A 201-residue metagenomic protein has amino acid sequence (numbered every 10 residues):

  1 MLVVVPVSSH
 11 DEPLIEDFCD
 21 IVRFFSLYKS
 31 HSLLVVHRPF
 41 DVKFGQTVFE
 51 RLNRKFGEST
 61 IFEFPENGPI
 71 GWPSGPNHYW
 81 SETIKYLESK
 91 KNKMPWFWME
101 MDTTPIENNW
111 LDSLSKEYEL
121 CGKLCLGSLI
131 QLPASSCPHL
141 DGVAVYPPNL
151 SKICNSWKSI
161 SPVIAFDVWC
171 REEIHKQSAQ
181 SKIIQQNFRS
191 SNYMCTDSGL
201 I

Functional and structural regions predicted by a protein language model:
M1-V5, H31-V35: Hydrophobic targeting segments
H10-D17, P69-W80, E107: Phosphate/oxyanion-binding active-site loops and adjacent basic polyanion-contact surfaces
H10-S26, F44-V48: Short, well-formed alpha-helical segments that are part of the catalytic scaffolds of diverse glycosyltransferases
R23-L34, E50-F64, L120-L126, E172-I183: Structural alpha-beta junctions
V36-K93: Active-site-proximal specificity loops/subdomain of glycosyltransferases
N92-T104: Short beta-strand-to-loop acidic/aromatic patch adjacent to the donor-nucleotide binding site
M101-E117: Acidic donor-binding/catalytic loop of UDP-sugar-dependent glycosyltransferases, especially processive GT2
P105-N108, L120-I201: Catalytic core and acceptor-binding pocket of nucleotide-sugar-dependent glycosyltransferases
